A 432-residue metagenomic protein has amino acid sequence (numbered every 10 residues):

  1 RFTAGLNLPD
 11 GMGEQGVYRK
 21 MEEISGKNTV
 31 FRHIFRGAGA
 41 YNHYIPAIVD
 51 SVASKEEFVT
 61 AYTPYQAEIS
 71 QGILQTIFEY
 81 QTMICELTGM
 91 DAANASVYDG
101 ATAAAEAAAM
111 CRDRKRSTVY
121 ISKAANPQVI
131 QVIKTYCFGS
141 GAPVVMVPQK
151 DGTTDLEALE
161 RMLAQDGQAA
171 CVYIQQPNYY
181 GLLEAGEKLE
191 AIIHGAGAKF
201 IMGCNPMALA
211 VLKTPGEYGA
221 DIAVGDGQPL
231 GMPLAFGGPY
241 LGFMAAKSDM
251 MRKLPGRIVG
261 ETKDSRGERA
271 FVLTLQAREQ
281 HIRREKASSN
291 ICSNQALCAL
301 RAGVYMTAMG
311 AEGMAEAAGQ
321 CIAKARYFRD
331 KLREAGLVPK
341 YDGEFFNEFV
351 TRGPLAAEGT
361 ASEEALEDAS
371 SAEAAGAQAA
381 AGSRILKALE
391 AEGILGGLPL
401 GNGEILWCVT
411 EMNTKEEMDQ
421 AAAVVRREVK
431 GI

Functional and structural regions predicted by a protein language model:
R1-F78: N-terminal entrance/gating region of PLP-dependent enzymes' catalytic architecture
F2, K55-A67, C85-G89, K115-R116 (+5 more regions): Gly-rich Lys/Arg/Thr-decorated short loops/hinges at beta-loop-alpha junctions or inter-strand turns that position
N7-G11, A67-S70, V97, V119-K123 (+13 more regions): Hydrophobic alpha-helical scaffolding
F31-I34, N94-A95, G141-V147, G313-A318 (+3 more regions): Flexible, glycine/charged-enriched surface loops at secondary-structure junctions
Y65-I69, C85-A105: Short loop-beta-helix segment that forms the pyridoxal 5′-phosphate
T102-E268, A335-G336, K340, T351 (+6 more regions): Conserved PLP-enzyme active-site core in the AAT-like
L230-A335, P339-D342: Active-site C-terminal subdomain of aminotransferase-like
E312-Q420: Conserved C-terminal alpha-helix-loop-beta "cap" of PLP-dependent enzymes that closes/shapes the active-site mouth
